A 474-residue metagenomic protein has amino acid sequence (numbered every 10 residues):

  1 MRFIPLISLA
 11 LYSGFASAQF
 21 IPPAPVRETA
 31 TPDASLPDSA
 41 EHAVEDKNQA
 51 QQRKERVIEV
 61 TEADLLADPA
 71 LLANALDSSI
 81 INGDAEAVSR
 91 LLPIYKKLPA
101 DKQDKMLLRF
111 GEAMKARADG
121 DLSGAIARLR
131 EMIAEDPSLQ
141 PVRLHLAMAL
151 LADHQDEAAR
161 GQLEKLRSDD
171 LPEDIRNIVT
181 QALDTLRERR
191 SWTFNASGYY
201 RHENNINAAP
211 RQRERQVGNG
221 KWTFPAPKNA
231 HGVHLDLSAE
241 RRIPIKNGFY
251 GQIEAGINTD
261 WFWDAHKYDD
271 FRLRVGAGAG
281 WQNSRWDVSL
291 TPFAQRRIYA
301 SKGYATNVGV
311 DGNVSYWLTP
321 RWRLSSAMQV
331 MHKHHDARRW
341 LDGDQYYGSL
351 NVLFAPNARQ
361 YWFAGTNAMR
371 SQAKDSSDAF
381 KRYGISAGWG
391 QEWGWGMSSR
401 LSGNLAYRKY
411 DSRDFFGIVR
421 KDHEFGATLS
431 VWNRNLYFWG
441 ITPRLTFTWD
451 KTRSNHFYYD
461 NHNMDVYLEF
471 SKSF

Functional and structural regions predicted by a protein language model:
M1-I4: Positively charged n-region of N-terminal signal peptides that target proteins for export
L6-S8: Sec-dependent N-terminal signal peptides
S13-F15: N-terminal signal peptide c-region/cleavage motif recognized by signal peptidases
Q19-V60, L76-D101, K105-M106, F110-G120 (+1 more regions): Gram-negative and organellar
D64: A contiguous catalytic/ligand-binding core that recognizes phosphate-bearing ligands
A67-N74: Amphipathic alpha-helical repeat scaffolds of TPR domains
